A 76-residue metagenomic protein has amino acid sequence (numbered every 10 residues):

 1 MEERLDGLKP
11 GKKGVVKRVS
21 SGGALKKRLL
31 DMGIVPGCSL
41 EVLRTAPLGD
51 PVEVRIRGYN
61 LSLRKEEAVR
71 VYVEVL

Functional and structural regions predicted by a protein language model:
M1-L76: Compact, glycine-rich, soluble single-domain proteins
